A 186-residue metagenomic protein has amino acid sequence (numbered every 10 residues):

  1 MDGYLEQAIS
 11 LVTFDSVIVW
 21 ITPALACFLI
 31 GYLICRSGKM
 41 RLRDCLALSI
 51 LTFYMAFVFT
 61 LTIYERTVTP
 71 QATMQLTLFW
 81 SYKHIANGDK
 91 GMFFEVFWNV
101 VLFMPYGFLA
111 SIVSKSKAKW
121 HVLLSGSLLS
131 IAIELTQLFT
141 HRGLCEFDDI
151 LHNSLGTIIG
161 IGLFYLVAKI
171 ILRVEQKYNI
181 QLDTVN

Functional and structural regions predicted by a protein language model:
M1-H141, F147, I161, Y165-N186: Bulky hydrophobic segments
L144-L155: Non-cytosolic membrane-interface motifs at loop->transmembrane helix junctions
G156, G160: Loop-to-helix element that buttresses phosphate recognition and phosphoryl-transfer chemistry
